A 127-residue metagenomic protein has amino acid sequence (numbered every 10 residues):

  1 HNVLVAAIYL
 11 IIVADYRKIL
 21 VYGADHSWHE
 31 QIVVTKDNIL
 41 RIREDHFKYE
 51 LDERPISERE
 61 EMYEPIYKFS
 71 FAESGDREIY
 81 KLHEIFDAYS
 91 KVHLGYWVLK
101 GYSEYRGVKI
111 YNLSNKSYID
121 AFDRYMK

Functional and structural regions predicted by a protein language model:
H1-K127: Metal-ion/cofactor- or nucleotide/acyl-coenzyme-handling active-site neighborhoods
